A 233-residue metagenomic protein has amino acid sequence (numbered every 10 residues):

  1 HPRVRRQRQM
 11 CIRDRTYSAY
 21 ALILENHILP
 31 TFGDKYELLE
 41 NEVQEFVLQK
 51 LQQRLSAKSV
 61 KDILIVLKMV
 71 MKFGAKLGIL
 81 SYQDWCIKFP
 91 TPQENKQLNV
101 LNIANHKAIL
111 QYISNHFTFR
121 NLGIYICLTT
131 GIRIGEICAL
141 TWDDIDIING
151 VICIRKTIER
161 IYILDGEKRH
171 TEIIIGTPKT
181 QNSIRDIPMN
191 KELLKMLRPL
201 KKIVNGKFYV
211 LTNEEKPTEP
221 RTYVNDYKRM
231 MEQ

Functional and structural regions predicted by a protein language model:
H1-R8, I12: Single conserved hydrophobic/aromatic residue that forms the stacking wall/gate of nucleotide- or nucleobase-binding
R13-F73, I79, N95, P217-Y223 (+1 more regions): N-terminal core-binding DNA-recognition domain of tyrosine site-specific recombinases/integrases
L22, A104, E167, P188-Q233: Active-site/catalytic core of tyrosine-dependent DNA strand-transfer enzymes
A57, K61, K76-Y82, C86-L140 (+3 more regions): Basic, Lys/Arg- and aromatic-enriched nucleic-acid-binding interface segment
L67-M71, G131, I137, Y227-K228: Short, basic/aromatic-rich helical patch in the C-terminal catalytic core of site-specific tyrosine
G74-D84, K156-L164, R198-K207: Proline-centered turn/helix-capping motifs that create local helix->coil transitions or kinks
Q97-L98, Y112-N115, I174-I184, L211-P220 (+1 more regions): Short, contiguous acidic/charged loop-to-helix segments that flank catalytic cores in large enzymes
L140-P199: Conserved tyrosine-mediated DNA breakage-rejoining catalytic core shared by Y-recombinases
